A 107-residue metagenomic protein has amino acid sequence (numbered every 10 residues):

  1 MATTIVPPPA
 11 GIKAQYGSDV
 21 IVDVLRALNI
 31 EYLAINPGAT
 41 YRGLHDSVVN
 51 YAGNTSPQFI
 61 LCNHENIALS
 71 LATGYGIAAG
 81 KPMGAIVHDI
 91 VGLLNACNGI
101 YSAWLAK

Functional and structural regions predicted by a protein language model:
A2-L94: Thiamine diphosphate
A96-G99: Short beta-alpha junctions and helix-cap segments that line functional grooves
Y101-A106: Hydrophobic or amphipathic alpha-helical targeting/insertion segments
